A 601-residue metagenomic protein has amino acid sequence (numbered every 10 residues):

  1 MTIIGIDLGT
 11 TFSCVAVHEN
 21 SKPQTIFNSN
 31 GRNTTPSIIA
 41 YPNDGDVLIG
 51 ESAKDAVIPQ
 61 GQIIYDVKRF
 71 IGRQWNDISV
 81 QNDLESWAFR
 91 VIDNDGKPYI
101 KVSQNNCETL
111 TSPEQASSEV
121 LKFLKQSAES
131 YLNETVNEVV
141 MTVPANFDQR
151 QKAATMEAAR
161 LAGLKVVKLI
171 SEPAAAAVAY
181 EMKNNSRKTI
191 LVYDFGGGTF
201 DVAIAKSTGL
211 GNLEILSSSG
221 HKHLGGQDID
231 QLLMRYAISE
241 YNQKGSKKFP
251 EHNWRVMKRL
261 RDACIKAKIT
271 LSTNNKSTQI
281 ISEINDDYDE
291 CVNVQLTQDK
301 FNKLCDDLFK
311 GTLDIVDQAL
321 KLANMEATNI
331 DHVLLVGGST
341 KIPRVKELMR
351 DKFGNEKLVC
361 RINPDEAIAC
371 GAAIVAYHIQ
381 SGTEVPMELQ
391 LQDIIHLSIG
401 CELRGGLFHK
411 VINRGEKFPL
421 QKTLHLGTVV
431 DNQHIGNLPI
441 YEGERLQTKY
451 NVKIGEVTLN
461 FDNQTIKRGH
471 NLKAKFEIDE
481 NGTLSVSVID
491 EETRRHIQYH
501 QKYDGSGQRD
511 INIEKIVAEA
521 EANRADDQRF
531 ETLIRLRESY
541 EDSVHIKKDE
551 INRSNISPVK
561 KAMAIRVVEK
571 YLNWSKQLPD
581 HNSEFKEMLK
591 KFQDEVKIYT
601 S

Functional and structural regions predicted by a protein language model:
M1-N82, W87-N94, K101-E119, Q126-S601: Oxyanion-binding/catalytic loops of NTP- or PPi-dependent enzymes
